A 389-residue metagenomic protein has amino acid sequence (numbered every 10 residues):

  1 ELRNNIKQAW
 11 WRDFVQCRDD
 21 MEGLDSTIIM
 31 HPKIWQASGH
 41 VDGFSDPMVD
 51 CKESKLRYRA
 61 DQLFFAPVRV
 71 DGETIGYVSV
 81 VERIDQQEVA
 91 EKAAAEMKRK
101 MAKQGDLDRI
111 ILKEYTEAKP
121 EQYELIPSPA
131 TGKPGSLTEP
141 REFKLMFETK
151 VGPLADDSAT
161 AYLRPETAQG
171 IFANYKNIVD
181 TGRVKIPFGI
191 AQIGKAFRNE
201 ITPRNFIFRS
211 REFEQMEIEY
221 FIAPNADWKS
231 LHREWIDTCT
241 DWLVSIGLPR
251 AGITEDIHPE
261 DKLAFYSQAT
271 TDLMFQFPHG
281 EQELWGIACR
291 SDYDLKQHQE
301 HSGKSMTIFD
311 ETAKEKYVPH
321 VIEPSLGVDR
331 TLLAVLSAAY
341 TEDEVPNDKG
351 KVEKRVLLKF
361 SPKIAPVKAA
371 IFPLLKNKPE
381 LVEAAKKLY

Functional and structural regions predicted by a protein language model:
E1-Y389: NTP/phosphate- and nucleic-acid-binding module
